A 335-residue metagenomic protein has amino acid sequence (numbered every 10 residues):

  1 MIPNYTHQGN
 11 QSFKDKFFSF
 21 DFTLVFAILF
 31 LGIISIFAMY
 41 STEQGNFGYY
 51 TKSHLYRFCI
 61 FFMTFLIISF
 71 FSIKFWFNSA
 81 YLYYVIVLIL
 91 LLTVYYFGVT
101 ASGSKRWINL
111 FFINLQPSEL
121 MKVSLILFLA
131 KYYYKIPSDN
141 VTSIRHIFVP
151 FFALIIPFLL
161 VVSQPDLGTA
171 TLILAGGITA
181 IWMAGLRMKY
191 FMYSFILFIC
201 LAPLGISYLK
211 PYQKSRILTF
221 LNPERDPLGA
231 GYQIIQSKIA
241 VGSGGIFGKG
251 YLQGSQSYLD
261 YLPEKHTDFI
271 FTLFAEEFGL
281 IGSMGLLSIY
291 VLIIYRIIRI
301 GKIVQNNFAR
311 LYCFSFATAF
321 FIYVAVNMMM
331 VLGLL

Functional and structural regions predicted by a protein language model:
M1-S12, M39, V326-L335: A juxtamembrane structural motif centered on a specific transmembrane helix
Y5-H7, H54, H146, H266: Histidine (H) residue identity feature
T6-Q8, T51-S53, K214-I217, S237 (+1 more regions): A short alpha-helix capping/helix-coil boundary motif
Q11, D21, S72, N114 (+2 more regions): General structural signal for secondary-structure boundaries
Q11-I28: N-terminal membrane topogenic signal
V25-Q233, T272-L332: Hydrophobic alpha-helical transmembrane segments of multi-pass inner membrane proteins, especially in bacterial systems
T219, P223-T267, F278-G282: TM-adjacent membrane-interface loops and short helices in multi-pass inner/ER membrane proteins
